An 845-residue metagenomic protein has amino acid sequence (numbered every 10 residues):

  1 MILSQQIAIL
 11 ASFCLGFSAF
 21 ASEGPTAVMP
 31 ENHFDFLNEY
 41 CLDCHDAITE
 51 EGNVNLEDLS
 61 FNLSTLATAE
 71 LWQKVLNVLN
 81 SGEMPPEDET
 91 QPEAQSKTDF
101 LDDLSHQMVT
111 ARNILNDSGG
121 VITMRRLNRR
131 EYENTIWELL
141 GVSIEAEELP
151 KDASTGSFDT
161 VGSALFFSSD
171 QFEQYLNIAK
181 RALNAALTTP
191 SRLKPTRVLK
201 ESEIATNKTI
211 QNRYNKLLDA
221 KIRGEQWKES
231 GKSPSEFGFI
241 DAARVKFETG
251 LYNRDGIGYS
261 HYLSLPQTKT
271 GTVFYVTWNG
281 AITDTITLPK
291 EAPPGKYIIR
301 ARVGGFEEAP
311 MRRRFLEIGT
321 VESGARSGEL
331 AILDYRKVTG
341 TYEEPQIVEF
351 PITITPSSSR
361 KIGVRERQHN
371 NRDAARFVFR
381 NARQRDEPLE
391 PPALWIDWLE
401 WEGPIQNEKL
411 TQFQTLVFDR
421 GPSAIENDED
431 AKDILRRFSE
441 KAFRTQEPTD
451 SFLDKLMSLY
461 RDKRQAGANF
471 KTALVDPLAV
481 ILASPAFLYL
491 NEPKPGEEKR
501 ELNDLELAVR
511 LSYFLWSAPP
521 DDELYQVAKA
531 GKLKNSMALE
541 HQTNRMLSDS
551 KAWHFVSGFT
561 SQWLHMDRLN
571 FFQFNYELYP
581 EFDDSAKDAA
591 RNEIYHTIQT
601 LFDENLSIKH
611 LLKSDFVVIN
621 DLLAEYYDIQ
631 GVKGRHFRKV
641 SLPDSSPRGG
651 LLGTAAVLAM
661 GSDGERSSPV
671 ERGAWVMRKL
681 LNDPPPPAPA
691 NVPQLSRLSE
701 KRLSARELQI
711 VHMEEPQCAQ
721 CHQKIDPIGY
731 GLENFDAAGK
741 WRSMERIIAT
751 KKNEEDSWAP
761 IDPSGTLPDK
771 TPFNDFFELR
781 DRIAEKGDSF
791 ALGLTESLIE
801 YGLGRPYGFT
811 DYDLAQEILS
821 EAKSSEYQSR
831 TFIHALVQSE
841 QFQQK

Functional and structural regions predicted by a protein language model:
M1-L3: N-terminal secretory signal peptides that target proteins for export/translocation
Q5-S18: Bacterial N-terminal signal peptides
E23-G52, A67-E83, E87-K845: Low-complexity, glycine/serine/threonine/alanine-rich intrinsically disordered linker and propeptide segments
E57-S60, P85: Residue-level detector of conserved, well-ordered beta-strand and adjacent loop positions that form binding/recognition
S64: Glycine-rich, highly charged phosphate/nucleotide-binding loops
